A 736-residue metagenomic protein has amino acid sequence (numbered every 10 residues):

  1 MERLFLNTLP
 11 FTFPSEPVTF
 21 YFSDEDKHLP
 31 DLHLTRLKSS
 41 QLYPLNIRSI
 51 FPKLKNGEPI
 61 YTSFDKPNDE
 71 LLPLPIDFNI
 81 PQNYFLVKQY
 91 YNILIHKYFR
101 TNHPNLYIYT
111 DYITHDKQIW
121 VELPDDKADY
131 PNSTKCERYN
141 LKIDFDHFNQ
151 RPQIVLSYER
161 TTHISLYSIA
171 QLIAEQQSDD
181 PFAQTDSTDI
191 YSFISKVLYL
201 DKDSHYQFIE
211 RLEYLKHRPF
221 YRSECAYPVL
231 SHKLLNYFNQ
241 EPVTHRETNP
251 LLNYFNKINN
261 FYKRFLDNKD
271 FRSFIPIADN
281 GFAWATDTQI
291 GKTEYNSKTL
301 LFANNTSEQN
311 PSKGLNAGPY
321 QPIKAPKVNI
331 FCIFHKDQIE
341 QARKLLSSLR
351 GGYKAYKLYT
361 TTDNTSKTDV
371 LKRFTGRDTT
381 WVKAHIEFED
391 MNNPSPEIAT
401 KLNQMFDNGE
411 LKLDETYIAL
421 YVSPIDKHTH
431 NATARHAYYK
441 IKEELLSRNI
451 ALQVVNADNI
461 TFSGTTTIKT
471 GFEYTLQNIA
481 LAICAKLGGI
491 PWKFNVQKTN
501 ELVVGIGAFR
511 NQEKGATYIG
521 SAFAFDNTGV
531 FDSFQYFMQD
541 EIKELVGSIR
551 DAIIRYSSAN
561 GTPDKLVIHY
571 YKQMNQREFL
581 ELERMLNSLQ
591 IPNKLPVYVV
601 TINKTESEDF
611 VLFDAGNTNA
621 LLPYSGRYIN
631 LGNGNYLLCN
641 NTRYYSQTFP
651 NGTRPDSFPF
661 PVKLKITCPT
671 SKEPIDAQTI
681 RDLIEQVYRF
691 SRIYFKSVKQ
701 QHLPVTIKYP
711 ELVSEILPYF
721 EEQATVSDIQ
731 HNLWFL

Functional and structural regions predicted by a protein language model:
M1-I164, S168-T185, H385-P396, N403-E415 (+1 more regions): Long, contiguous domain-sized segments
F11, S15-T19, P152-N459, F534 (+2 more regions): Extended, highly charged clamp/arch subdomains and adjacent linkers that form or line substrate-binding channels
